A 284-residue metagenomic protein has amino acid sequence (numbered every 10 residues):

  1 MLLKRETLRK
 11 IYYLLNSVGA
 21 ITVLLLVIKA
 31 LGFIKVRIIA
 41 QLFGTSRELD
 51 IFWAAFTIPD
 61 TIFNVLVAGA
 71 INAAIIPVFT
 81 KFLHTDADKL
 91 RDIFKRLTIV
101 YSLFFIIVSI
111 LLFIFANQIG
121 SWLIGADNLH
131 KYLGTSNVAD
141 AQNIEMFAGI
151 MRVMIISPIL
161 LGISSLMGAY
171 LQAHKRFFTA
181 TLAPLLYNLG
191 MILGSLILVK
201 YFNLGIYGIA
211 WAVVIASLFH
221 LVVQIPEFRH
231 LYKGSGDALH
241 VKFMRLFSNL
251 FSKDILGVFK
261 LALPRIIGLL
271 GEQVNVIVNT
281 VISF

Functional and structural regions predicted by a protein language model:
L2-F284: Membrane-embedded alpha-helical bundles of multi-pass transporters/translocases, especially carrier/permease families
